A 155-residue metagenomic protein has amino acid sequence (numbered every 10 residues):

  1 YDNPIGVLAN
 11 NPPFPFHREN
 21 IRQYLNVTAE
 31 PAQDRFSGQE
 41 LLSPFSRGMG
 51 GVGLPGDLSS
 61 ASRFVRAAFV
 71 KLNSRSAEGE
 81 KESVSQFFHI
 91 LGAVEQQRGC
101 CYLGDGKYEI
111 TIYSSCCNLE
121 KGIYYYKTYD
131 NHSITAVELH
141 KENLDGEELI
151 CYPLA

Functional and structural regions predicted by a protein language model:
P4, L8-A155: C-terminus-biased signal that marks the final domain/tail of proteins
